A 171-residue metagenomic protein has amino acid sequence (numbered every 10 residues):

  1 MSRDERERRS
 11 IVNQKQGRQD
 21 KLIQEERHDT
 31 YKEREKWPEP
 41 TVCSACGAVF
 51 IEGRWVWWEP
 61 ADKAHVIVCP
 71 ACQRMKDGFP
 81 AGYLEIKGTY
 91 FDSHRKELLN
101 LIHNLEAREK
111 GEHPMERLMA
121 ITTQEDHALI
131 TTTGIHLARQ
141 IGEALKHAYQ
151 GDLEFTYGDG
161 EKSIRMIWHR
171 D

Functional and structural regions predicted by a protein language model:
M1-D77: N-terminal cysteine/histidine-rich coordination modules
I51, Q73, H103-K110, L145-K146: Signal for well-folded cores of large energy- and translation-related assemblies
G78-E116, I121: Surface-exposed, low-hydrophobicity interaction/linker segments
D126-L129: Short glycine/threonine-rich beta-strand-turn micro-motifs
T133-A138: Helix N-cap motif at beta-to-alpha junctions
R139-L145: Charge-rich, low-aromatic oligomerization/scaffolding segments with amphipathic character
K146-L153: A common structural junction motif
E154-D171: C-terminal edge-of-domain segments
